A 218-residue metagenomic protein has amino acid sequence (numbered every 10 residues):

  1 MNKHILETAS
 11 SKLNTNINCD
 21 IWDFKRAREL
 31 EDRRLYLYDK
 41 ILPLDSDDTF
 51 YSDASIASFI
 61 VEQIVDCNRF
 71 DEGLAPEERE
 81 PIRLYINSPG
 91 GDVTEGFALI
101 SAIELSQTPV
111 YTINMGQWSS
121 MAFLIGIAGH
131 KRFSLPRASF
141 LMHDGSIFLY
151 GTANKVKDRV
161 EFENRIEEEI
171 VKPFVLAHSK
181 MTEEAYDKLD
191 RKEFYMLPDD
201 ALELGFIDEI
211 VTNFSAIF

Functional and structural regions predicted by a protein language model:
M1-F218: Terminal-region recognition feature
